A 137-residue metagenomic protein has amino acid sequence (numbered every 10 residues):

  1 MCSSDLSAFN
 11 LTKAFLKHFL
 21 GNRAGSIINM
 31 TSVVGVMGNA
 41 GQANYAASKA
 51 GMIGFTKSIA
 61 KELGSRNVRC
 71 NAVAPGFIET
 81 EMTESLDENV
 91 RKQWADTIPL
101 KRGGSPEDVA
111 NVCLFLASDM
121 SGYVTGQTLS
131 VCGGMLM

Functional and structural regions predicted by a protein language model:
M1-S3: Short, small-residue-biased leader/transition segments that mark boundaries at the very start of proteins
N10, A14-S26: A short helix-coil junction within the Rossmann-fold of NAD(P)-dependent oxidoreductases
T12, S48, T56: Active-site helix of classical SDR
K17, K61-S65, G122: Alpha-helical segment proximal to the catalytic Tyr-Lys
S32: Residue(s) in the substrate-gating loop at a strand-loop-helix junction that position the organic substrate next
M37-A43, S65-R66, K101, D119: Active-site loop immediately N-terminal to the catalytic Tyr-X3-Lys motif of short-chain dehydrogenase/reductase
G38-A46, S58, L86: Active-site loop-to-helix junction immediately N-terminal to the catalytic Tyr of the SDR YXXXK motif in Rossmann-fold
A72, A95-M120, V124, V131-G133: C-terminal helical subdomain
